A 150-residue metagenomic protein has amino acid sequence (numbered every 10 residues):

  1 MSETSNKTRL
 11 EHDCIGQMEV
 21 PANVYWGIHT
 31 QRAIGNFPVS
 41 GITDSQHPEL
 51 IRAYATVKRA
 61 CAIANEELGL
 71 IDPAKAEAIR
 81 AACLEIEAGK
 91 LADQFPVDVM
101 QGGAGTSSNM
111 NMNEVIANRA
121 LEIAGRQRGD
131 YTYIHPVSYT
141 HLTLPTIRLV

Functional and structural regions predicted by a protein language model:
S2-L142: Conserved, well-structured ligand/cofactor-binding cores
H141, T146-V150: Single conserved hydrophobic/aromatic residue that forms the stacking wall/gate of nucleotide- or nucleobase-binding
